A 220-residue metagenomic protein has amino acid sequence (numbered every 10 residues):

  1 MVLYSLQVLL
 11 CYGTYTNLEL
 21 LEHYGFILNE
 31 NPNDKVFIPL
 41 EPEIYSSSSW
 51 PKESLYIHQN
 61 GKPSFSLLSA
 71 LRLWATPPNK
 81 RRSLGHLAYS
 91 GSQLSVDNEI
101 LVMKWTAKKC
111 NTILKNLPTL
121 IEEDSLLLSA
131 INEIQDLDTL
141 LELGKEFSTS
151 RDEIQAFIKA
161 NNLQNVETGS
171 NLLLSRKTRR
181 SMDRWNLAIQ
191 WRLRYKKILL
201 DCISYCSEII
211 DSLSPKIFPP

Functional and structural regions predicted by a protein language model:
M1-Q7, E208, P215: Conserved AWS/pre-SET-to-SET junction and N-terminal core of the SET lysine methyltransferase domain, specifically
V2, V8-L18: Short, charged beta-turn/beta-strand-edge "cap" motif at the junction between a beta-strand and an adjacent loop
E19, Y24-P220: Charged low-complexity "KEKE/polyampholyte" interaction tracts
